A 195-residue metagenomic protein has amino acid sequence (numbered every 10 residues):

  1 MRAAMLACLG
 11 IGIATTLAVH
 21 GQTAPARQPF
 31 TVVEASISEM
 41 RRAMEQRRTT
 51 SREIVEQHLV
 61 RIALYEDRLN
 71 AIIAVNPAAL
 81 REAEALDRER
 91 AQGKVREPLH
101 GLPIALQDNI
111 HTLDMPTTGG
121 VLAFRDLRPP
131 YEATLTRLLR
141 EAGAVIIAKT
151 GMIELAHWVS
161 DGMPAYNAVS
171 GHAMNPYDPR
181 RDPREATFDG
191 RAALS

Functional and structural regions predicted by a protein language model:
A4-T16: Bacterial N-terminal signal peptides
L9, A18-H20, L59: Generic N-terminal leader/processing signal
I13-A26: Bacterial Sec-dependent signal peptides at the C-terminal "C-region" and cleavage site
A24-S195: Gly/Ser-rich catalytic/binding loops embedded in alpha/beta enzyme cores
